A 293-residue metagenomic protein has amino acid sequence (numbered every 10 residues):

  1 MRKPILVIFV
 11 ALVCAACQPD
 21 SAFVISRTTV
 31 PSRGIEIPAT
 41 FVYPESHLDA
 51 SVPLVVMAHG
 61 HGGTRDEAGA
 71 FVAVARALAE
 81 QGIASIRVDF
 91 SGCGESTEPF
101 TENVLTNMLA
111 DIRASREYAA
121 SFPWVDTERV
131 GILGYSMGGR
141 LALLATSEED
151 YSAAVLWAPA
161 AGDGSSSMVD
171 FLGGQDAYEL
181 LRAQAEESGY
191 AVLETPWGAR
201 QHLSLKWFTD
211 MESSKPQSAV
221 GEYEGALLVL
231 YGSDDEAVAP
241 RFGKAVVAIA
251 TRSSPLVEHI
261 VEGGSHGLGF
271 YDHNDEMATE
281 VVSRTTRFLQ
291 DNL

Functional and structural regions predicted by a protein language model:
D20-D49: N-terminal cap/lid segment of alpha/beta-hydrolase-fold proteins
G63-A75, F90, R241-F242: The serine-hydrolase catalytic nucleophile loop
A70-F71, G225, A239-I249: Short alpha-helix in the alpha/beta-hydrolase fold that links the catalytic acid
A75-T97: Conserved alpha/beta-hydrolase
E102-P123: Alpha/beta-hydrolase active-site loop
E148-L203: Hydrolase active-site cap/lid region
Y223, V229-Y231, D235: Short beta-strand/loop motif that positions the catalytic acidic residue of the alpha/beta-hydrolase fold
G264-A278: Catalytic histidine-centered segment of alpha/beta-hydrolase-like enzymes
